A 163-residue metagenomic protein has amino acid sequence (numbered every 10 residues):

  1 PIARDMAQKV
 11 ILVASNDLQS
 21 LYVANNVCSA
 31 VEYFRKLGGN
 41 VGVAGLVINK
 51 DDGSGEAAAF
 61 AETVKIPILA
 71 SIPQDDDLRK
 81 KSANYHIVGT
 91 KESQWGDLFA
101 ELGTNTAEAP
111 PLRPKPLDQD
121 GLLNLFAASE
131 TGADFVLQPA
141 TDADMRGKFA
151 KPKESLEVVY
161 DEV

Functional and structural regions predicted by a protein language model:
P1-S71: Conserved catalytic-core segment of NTP-binding enzymes
A7-K9, A83, A107-A109: Acidic/polar active-site rim loop that often engages polyanionic ligands
S20, W95, D118: Short, conserved glycine- and acidic-residue-centered signature motifs in active-site or ligand-binding loops
K50-D52, Q74-D76, D142: Glycine-rich beta-alpha junction loops
S71-K81: Short, glycine-rich, amphipathic interfacial segments at transmembrane boundaries or analogous
S82-W95: C-terminal boundary of histidine-terminating zinc-finger modules
S93-T106: Histidine-centered active-site loop/cap adjacent to the catalytic His in serine esterases/O-acetyl transfer systems
N105-V163: Acidic, surface-exposed loops and disordered segments
